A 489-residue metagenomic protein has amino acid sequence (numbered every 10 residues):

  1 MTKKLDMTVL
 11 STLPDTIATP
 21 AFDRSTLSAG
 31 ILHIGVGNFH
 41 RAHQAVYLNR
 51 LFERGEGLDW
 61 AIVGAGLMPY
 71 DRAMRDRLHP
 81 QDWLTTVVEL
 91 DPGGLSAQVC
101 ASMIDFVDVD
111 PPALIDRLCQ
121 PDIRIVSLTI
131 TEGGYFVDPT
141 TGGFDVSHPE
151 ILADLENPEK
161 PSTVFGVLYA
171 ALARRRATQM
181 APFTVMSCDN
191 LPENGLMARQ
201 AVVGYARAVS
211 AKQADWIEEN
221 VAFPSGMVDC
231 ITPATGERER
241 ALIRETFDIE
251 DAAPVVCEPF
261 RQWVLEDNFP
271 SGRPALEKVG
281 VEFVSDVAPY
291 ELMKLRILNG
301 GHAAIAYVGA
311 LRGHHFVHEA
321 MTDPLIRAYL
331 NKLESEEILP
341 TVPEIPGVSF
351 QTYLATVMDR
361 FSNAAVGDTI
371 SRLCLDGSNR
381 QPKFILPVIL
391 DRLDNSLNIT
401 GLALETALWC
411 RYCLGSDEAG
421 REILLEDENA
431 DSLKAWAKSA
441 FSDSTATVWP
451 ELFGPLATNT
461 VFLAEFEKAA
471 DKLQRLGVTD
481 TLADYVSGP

Functional and structural regions predicted by a protein language model:
T2-P489: Substrate/ligand-engaging "lid" and interaction regions
